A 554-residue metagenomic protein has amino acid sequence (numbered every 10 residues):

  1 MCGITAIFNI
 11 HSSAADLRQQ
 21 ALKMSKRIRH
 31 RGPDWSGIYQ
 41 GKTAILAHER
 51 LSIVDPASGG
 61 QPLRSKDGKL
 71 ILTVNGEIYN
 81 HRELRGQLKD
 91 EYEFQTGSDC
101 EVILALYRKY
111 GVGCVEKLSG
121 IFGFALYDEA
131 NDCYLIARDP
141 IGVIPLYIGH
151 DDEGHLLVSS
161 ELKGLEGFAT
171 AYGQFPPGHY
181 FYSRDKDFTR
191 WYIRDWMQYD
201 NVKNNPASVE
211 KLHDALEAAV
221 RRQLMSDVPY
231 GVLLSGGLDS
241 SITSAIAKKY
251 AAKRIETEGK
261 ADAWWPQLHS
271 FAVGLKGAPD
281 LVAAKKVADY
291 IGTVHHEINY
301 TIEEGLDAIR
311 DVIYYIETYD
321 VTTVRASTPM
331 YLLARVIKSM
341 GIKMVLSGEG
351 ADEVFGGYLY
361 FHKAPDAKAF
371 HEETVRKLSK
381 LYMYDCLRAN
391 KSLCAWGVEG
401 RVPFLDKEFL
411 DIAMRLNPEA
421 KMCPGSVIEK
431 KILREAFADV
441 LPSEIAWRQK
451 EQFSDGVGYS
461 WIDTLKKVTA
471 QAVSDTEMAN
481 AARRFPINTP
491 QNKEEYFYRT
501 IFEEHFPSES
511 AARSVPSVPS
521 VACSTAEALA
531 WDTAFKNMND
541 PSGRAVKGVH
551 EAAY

Functional and structural regions predicted by a protein language model:
M1, S339-L346, E353, P365 (+1 more regions): Adenosyl-5′-phosphate
M1-T318: Cysteine-centered catalytic environments shared across enzyme families
L51, G350-E353: Short glycine-rich anion-binding loops that position phosphate/pyrophosphate groups of nucleotides and phosphorylated
G68, N204-S208, L212, V321 (+4 more regions): Conserved acidic
E83, G356-Y358: Short, solvent-exposed loop/turn and secondary-structure capping segments
D99-C100, S119-I121, L281, A326-Y331 (+4 more regions): Conserved glycosyltransferase catalytic-site signature
V209, V273-A334, Y360-A369, K391-S392 (+2 more regions): ATP-dependent adenylate-handling ligase core
